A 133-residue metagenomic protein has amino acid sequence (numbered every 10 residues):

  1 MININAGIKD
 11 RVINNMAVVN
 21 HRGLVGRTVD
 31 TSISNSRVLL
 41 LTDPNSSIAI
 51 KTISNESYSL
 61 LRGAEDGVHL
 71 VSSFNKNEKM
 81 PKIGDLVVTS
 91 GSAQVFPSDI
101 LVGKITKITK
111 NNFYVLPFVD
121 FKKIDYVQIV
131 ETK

Functional and structural regions predicted by a protein language model:
M1-K133: A secondary-structure micro-motif
